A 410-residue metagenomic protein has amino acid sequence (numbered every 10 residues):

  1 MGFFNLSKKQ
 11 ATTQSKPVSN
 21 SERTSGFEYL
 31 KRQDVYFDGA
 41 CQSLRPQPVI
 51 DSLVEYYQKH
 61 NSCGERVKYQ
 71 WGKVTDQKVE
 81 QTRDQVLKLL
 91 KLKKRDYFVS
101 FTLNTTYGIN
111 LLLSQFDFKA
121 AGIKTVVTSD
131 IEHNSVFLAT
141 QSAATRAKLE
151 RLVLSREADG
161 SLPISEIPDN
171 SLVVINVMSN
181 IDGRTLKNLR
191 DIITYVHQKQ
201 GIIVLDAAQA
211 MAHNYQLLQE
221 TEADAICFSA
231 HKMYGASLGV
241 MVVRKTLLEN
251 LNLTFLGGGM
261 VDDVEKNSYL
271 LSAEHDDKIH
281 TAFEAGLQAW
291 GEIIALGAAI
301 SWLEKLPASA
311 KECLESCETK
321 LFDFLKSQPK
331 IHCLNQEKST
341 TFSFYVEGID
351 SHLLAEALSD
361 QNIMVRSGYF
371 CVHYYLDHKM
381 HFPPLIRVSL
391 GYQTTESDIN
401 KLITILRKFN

Functional and structural regions predicted by a protein language model:
M1-N410: Pyridoxal 5′-phosphate
